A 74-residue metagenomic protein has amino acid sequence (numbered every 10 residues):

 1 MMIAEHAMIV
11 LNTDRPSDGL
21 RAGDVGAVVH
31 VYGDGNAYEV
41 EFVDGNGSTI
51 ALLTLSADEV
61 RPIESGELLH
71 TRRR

Functional and structural regions predicted by a protein language model:
I3-G66, T71: Basic/aromatic-rich interaction segments and small domains that mediate binding to polyanionic partners
